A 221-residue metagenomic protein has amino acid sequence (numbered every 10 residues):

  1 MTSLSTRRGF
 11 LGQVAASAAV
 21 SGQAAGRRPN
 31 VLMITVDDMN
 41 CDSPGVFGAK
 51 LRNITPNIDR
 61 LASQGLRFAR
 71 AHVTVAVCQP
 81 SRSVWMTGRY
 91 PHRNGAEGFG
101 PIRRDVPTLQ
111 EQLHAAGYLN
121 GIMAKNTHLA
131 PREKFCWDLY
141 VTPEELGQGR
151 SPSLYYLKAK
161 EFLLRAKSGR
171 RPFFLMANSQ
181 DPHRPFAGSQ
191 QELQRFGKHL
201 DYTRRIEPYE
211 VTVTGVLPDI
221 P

Functional and structural regions predicted by a protein language model:
T2-S17: N-terminal secretory signal peptides and thylakoid transit peptides that target proteins across membranes
L11, V36, P44, I58-S63 (+3 more regions): Non-transmembrane alpha-helical segments in soluble domains of secreted/periplasmic/extracellular proteins
V14, S43, G48, N94-G95: Activation segment
S17-R27: Bacterial Sec-dependent signal peptides at the C-terminal "C-region" and cleavage site
P29, V36-N53, A69, A76 (+3 more regions): Active-site-proximal cap/lid insertion segments
M33-T35, I122: Hydrophobic beta-strand core positions in alpha/beta domains
K50-S81, G88-Y90, Q110, H114-G121: Short, structured active-site-proximal loop/turn typified by the sulfatase FGly-forming signature C/S-X-P-X-R
S83-L175, Q180-G188, L193-G197: Catalytic-site neighborhoods of secreted/periplasmic enzymes that process anionic sulfate/phosphate groups
